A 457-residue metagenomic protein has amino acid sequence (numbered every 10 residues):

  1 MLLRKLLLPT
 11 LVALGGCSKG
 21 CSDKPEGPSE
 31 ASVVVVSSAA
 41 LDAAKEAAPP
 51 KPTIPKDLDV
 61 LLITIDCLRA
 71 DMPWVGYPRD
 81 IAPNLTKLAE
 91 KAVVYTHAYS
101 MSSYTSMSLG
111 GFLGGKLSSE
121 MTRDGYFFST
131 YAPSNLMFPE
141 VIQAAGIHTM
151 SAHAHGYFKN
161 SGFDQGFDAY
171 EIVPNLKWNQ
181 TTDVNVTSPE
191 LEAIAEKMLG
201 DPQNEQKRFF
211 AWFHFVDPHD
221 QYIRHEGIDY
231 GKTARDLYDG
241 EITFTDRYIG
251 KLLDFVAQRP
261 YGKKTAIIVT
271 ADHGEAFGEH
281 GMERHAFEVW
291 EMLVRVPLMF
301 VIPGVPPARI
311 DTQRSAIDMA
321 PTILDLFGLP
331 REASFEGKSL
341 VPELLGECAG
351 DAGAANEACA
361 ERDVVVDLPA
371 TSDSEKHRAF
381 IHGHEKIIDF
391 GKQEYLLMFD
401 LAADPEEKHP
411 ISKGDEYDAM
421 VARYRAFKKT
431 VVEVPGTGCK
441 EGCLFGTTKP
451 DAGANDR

Functional and structural regions predicted by a protein language model:
M1-K19: Sec-dependent bacterial lipoprotein signal peptides
L14-R457: Catalytic domains that recognize anionic headgroups
